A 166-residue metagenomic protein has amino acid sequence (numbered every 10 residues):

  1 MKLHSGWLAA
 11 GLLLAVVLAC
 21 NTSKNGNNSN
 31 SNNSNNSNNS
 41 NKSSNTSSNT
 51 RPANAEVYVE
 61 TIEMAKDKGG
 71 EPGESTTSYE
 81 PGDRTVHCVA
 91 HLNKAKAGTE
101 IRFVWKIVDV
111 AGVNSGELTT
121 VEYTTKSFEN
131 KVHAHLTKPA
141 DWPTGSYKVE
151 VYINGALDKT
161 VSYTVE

Functional and structural regions predicted by a protein language model:
M1-L18: Sec-dependent bacterial lipoprotein signal peptides
C20, T46-N54: Ser/Thr-rich, Proline-interspersed low-complexity disordered segments
C20-N38: Bacterial lipoprotein signal-peptidase II cleavage site
N35-N38, S44-S48: Low-complexity, intrinsically disordered segments with a bias for serine/threonine
R51-T144, E150-Y163: Contiguous segments within soluble domain cores/interaction surfaces
